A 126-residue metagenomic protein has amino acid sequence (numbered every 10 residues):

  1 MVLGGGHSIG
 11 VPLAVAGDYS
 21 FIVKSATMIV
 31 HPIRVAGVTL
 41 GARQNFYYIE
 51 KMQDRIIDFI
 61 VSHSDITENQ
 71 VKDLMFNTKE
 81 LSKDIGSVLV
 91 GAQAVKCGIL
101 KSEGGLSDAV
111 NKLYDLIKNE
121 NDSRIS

Functional and structural regions predicted by a protein language model:
M1-V11, A16-S126: N-terminal organellar transit peptides
